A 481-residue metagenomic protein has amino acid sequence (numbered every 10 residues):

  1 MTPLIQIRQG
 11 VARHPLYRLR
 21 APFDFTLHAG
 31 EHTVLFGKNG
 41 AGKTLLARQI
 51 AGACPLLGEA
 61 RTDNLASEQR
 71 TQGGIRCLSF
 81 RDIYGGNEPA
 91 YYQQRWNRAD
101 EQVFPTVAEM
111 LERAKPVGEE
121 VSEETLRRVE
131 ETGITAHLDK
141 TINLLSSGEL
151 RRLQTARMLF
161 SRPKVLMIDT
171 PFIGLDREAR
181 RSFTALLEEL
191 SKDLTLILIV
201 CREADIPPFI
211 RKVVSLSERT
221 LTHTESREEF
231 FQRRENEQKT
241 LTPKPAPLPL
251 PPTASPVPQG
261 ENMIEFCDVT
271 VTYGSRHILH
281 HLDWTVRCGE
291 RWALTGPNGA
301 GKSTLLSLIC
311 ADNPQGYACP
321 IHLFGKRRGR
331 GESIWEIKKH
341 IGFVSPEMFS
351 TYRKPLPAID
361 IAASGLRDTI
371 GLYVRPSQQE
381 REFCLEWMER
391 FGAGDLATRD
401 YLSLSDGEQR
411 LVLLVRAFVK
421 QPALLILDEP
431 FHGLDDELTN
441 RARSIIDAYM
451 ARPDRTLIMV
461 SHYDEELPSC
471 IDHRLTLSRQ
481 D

Functional and structural regions predicted by a protein language model:
F36-K38, T295-P297: The feature captures the beta-strand-to-loop junction immediately N-terminal to the Walker
A47-P116, L306-I370: ABC ATPase nucleotide-binding domain signature region
E120-H137, A363, Q378-L396: Conserved ABC ATPase "signature" region
T141, T170-P171, D176, D400 (+2 more regions): Walker B catalytic motif
T141-L145, E149, Y373-P376, D400-L404 (+1 more regions): Conserved ABC ATPase signature
Q154-T155, L414: Hydrophobic anchor residue at the start of the ABC signature
P208, L216-K244, P468-S469, H473-D481: Conserved beta-strand-loop-alpha-helix hinge in the C-terminal portion of ABC ATPase nucleotide-binding domains
